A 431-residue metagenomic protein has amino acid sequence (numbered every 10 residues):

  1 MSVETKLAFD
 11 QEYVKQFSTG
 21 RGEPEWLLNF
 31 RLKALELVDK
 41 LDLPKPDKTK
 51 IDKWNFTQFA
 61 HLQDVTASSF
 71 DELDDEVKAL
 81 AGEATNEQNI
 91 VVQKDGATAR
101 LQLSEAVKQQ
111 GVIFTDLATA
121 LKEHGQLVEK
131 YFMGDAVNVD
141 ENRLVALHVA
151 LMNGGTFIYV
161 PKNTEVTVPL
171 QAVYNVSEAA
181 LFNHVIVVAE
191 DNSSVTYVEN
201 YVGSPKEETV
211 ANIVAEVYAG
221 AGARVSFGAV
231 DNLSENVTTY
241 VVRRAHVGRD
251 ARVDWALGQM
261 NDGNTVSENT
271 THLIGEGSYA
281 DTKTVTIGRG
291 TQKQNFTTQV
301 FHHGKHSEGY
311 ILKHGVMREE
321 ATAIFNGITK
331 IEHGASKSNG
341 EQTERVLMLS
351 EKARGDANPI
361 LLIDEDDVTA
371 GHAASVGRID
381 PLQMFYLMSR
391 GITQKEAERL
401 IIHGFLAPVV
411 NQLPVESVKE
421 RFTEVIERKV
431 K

Functional and structural regions predicted by a protein language model:
M1-V214, G222-R224: Short, low-to-moderate order helix/coil transition modules at the start of elongated helical scaffolds
L32, E36-K40, A407, E420 (+1 more regions): A broad, structural surface signal
L41-K48, L406-V415: Short arginine-rich
A120, H124-F385, S389-I392, L406 (+1 more regions): Conserved beta-strand/loop scaffold segments within soluble protein domains that form the structured core and edges
